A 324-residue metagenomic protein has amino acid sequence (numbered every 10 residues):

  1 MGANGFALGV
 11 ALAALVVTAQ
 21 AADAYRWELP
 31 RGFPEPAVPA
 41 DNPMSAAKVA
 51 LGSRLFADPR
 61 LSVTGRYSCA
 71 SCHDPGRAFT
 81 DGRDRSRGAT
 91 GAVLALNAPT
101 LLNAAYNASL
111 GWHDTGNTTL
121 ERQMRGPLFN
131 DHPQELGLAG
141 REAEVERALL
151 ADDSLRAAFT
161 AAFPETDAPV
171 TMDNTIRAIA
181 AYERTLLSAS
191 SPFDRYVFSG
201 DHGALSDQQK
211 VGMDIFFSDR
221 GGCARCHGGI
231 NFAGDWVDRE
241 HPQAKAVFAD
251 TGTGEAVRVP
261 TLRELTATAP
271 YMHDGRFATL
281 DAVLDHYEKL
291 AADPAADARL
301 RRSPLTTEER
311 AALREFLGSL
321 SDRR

Functional and structural regions predicted by a protein language model:
M1-G5: Positively charged n-region of N-terminal signal peptides that target proteins for export
A7-V16: Bacterial N-terminal signal peptides
V17-A21: Sec/Tat signal peptide C-region and signal peptidase I cleavage site
D23-G126, S191-A295, G318-S321: Short glycine/threonine-rich turn/loop motifs
A105-A108, M124-L128, L149, D153 (+1 more regions): Generic hydrophobic/packing signal
A108-H113, D131-L136, T166: Short, polar/flexible loop-turn hinges at active-site or ligand-entry regions and domain interfaces
E121-G137: Surface-exposed coil loops of outer-membrane beta-barrel proteins
E142-A189, R276-R324: C-terminal capping alpha-helices of c-type cytochrome domains
